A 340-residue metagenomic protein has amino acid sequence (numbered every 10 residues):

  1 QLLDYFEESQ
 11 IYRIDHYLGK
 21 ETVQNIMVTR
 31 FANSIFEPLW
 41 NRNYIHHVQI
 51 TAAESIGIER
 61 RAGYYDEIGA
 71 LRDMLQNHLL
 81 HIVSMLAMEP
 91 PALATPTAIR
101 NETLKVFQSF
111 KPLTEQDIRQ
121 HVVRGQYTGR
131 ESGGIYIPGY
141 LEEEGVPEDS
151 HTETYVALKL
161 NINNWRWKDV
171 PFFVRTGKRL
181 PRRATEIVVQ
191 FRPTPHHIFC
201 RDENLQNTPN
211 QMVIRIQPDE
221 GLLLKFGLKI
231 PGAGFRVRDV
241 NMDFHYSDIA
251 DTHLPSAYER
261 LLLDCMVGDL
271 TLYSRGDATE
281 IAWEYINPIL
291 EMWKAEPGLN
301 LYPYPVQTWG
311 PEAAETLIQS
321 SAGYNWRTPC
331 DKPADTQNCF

Functional and structural regions predicted by a protein language model:
Q1-F340: Secretory/organelle targeting and membrane-embedding segments
